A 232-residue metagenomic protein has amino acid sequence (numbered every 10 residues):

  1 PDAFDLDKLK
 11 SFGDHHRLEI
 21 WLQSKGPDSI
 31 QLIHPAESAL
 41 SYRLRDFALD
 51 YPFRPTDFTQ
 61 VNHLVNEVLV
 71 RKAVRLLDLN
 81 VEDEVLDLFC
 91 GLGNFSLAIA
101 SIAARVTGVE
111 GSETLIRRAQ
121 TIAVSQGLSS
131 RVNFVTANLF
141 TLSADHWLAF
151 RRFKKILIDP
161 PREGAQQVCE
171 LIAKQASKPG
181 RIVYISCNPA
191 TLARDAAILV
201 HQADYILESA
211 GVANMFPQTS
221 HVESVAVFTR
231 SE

Functional and structural regions predicted by a protein language model:
P1-I158, E163-L171: Accessory RNA-recognition modules of RNA-modification enzymes
P27, P189-T191, E232: Conserved nucleotide-binding/hydrolysis micro-motifs of P-loop NTPases
I99, I198, V225-A226: Alpha-helix boundary/capping detector
V135-V222: S-adenosylmethionine
H221-E232: Core SAM-dependent methyltransferase catalytic element
